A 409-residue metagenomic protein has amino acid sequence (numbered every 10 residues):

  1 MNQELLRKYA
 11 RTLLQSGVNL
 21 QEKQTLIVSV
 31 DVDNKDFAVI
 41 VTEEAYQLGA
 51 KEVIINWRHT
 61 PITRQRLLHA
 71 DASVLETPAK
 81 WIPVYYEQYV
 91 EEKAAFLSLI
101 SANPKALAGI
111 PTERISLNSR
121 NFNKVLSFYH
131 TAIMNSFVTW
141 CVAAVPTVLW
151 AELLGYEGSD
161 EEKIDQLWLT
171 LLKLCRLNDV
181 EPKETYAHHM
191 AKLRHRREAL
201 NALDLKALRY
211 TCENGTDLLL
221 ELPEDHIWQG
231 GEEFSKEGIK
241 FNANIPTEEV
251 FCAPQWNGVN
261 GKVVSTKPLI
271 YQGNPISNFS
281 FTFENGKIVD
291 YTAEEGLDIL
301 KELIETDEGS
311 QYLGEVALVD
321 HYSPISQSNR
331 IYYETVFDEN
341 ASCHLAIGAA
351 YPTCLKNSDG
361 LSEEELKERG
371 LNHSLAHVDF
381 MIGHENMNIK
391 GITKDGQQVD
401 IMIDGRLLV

Functional and structural regions predicted by a protein language model:
M1-N260, V399, L407-V409: Active-site bordering "gate/hinge" segments that shape substrate access to catalytic or cofactor-binding pockets
R11, N201-L203, Q272-N274, G309 (+2 more regions): Short solvent-exposed loop/turn micro-motifs enriched in small/polar/acidic residues
D33-N34, A102-P104, T147, G215 (+8 more regions): Short, glycine-/Ser/Thr-/acidic-enriched flexible segments
G109, L153-G155, P275, L303 (+3 more regions): Short conserved micro-motifs at the rims of enzyme active sites and ligand-binding pockets
V250-E308: Long, well-ordered mid-to-C-terminal structural blocks that present hydrophobic/aromatic surfaces
G258-N260, I276-N278, N285-I288, Q311-E315 (+3 more regions): Active-site lining segments that contact anionic ligands and/or coordinate catalytic metals
D290-D359: Dual-mode signal for accessory low-complexity, basic/Gly-rich regions
E364-V409: Extended hydrophobic packing segments that form well-structured cores
